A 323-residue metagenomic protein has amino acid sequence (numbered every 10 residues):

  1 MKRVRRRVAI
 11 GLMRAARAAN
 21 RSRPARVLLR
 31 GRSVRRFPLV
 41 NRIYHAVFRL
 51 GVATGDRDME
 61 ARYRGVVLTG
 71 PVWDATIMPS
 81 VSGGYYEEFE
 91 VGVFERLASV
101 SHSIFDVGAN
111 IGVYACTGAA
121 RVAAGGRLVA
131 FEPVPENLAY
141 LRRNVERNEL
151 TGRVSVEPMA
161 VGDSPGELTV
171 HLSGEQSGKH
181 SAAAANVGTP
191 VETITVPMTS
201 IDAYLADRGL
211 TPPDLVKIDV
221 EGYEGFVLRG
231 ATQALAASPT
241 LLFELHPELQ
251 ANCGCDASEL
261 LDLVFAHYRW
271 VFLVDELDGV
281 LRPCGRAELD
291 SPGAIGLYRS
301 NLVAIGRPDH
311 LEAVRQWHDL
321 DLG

Functional and structural regions predicted by a protein language model:
M1-N144, N148-R153, R208-L210, W270-G323: S-adenosyl-L-methionine
G83-F105, S155, E167-T169, A183-A236 (+3 more regions): Short internal loop-to-helix segment that lines adenine-nucleotide cofactor pockets
G118-A123, A231-S238, L263-H267: Short, conserved loop/helix-junction motifs that constitute active-site signature segments in enzyme catalytic cores
A160-D163, S200: Conserved acidic residues
L168-E175, G285-S291: Short, surface-exposed amphipathic charged segments that create phosphate/polyanion-binding patches used for binding
S238-H246: Conserved beta-strand signature within the Rossmann-like core of class I S-adenosyl-L-methionine
N252-V274: C-terminal substrate-binding/active-site "lid" region of AdoMet-derived donor-dependent transferases
